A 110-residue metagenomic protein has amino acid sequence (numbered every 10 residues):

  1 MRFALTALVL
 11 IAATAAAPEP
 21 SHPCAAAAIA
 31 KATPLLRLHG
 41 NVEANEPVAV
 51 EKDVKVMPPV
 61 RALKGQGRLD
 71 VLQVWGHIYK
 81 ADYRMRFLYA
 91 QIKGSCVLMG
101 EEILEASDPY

Functional and structural regions predicted by a protein language model:
M1-A7: Sec-dependent signal peptide recognition, specifically the positively charged N-region followed immediately by
F3, A13, K55: A contiguous, well-structured "functional interface" segment within a domain
A7-A49: N-terminal trafficking/processing presequences and adjacent post-cleavage segments of proteins routed to secretion
A27-A28, A32, G40, Y83-Y89 (+1 more regions): Generic hydrophobic, helix-prone segments enriched in Leu/Val/Ile
N41-V42, E46-K64: A cross-family detector of function-defining hotspots
V56-I92: Exposed beta-strand-loop-beta-strand "reactive/processing" segments of non-cytosolic proteins
M85-Y110: A short, surface-exposed interaction/processing loop segment used at functional sites
